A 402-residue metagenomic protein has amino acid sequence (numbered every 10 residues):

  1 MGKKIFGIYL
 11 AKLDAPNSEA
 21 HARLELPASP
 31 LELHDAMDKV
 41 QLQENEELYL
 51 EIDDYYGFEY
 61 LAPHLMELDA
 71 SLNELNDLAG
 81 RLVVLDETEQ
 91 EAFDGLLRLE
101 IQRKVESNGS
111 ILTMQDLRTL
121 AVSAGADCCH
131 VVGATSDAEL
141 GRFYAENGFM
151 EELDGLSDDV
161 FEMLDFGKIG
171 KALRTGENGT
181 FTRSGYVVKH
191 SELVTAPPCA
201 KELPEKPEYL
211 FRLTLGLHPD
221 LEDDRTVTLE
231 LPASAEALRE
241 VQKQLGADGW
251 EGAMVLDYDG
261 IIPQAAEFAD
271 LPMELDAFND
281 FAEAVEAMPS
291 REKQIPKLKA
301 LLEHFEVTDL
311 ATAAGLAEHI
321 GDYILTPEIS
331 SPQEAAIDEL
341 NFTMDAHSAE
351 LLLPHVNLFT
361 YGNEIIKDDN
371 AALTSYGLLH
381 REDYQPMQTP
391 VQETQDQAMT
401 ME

Functional and structural regions predicted by a protein language model:
M1-E47, Y209-L245: N-terminal ordered "arm"
G2-I5, S18-A20, R174-G176, T182-R183 (+4 more regions): Short, well-ordered loop/turn elements at secondary-structure boundaries
E32, E152, A398-T400: Acidic/proline-rich low-complexity IDRs
M37-E162, G185-L210, D224, P232-A349 (+3 more regions): Mixed-charge (acidic/basic) macromolecular-recognition segments
D165, N357, P390-E402: Non-Sec secretion/translocation targeting segments of pathogen effectors
K171-E177, L340, E350-H355, F359 (+1 more regions): Long, compositionally biased intrinsically disordered terminal regions
